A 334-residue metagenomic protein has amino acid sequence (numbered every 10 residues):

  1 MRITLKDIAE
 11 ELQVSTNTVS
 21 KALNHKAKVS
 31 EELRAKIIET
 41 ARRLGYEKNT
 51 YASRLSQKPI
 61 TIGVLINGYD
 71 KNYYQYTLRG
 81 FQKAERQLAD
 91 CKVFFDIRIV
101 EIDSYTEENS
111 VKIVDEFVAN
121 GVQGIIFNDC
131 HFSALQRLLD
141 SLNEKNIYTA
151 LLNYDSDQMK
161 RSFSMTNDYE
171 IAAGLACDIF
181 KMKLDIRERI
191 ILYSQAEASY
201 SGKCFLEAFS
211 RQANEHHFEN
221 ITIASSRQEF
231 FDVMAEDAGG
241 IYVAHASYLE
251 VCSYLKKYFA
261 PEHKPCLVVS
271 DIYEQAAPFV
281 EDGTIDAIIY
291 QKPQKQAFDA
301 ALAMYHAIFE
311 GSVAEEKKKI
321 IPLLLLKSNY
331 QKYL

Functional and structural regions predicted by a protein language model:
M1-K58: N-terminal helix-turn-helix DNA-binding module of bacterial transcription factors
K48-K112: Amphipathic helical "hinge" segments at domain boundaries
Y73-A89, I171-L175, E197-H217, E250-Y254 (+1 more regions): Short, solvent-exposed amphipathic alpha-helices that sit in or adjacent to ligand/effector-binding or catalytic
Q87-E107, R189-L192, F209-F230, D237-G240: Short beta-strand elements in bilobed, periplasmic/extracellular small-molecule ligand-binding domains
F117, G124-N143, I221-A277: Hydrophobic alpha-helical
C130-I171, Y273-D282: Flexible loop/hinge segments that line or gate small-molecule binding clefts
F163-I190, Q228, I272-A276, Q291-F309: Hydrophobic alpha-helical segments within soluble ligand-binding/sensing domains
R211-A213, K292-L334: Hinge/cleft segment of the Venus flytrap/periplasmic-binding protein
